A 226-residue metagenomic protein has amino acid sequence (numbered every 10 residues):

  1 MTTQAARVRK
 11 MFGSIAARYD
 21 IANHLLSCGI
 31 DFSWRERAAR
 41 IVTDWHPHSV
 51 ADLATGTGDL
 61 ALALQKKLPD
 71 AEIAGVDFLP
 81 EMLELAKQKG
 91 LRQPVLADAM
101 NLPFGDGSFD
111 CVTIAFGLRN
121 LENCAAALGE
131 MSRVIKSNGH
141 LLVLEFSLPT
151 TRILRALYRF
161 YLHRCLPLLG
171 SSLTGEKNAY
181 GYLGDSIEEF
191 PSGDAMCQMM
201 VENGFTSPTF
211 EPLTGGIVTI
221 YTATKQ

Functional and structural regions predicted by a protein language model:
M1-R18, L162, L173: N-terminal, positively charged/glycine-rich alpha-helical extensions of SAM-dependent methyltransferases
A6, S147-M199, N203, T209: C-terminal alpha-helical "lid/dimerization" subdomain adjacent to the S-adenosyl-L-methionine
Y19, V112-T113: Hydrophobic beta-strand segment of the Class I
C28-H48: Conserved alpha-helix/loop element of class I SAM-dependent methyltransferases that forms part of the SAM/SAH-binding
S49-N101: Class I SAM-dependent methyltransferase SAM/SAH-binding core
M100-C111: A short acidic, Gly/Pro-enriched loop at the edge of an enzyme's catalytic core that lines a small-molecule cofactor
A125-H140: A short glycine-rich, Lys/Arg-flanked "PGG" loop and its adjoining helix->strand segment in the class I
G204-Q226: Core SAM-dependent methyltransferase catalytic element
